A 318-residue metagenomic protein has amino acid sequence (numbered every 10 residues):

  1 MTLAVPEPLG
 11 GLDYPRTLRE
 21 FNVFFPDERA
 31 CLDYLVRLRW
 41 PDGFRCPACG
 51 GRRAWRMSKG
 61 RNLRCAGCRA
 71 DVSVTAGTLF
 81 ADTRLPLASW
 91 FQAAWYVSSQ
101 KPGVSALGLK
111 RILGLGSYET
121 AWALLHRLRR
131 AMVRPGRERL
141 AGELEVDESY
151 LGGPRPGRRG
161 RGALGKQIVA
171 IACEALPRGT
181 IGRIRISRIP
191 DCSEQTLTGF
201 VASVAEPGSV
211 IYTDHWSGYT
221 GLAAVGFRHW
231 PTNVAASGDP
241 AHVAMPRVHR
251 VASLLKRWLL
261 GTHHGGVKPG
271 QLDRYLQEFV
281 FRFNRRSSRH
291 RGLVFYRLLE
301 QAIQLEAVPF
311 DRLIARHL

Functional and structural regions predicted by a protein language model:
M1-L318: Residue-level recognition of single "structural anchor" positions that define or cap local secondary structure
